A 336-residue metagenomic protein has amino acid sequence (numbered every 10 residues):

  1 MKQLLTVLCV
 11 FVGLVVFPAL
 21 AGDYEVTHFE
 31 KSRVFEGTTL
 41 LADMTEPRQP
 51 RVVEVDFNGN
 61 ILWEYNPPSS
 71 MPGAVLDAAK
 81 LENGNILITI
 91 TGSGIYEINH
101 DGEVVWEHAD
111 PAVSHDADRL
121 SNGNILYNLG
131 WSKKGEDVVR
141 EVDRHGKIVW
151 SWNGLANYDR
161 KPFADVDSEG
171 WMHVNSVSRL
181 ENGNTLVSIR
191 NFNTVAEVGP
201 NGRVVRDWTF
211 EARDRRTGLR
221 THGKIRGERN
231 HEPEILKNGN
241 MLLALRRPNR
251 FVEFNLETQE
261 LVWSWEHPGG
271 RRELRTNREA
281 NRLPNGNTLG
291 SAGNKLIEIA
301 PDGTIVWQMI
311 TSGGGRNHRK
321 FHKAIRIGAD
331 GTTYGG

Functional and structural regions predicted by a protein language model:
M1-L4: Positively charged n-region of N-terminal signal peptides that target proteins for export
T6-V16: Bacterial N-terminal signal peptides
A21-G336: Histidine-/acidic-rich catalytic cores in large beta-rich domains
